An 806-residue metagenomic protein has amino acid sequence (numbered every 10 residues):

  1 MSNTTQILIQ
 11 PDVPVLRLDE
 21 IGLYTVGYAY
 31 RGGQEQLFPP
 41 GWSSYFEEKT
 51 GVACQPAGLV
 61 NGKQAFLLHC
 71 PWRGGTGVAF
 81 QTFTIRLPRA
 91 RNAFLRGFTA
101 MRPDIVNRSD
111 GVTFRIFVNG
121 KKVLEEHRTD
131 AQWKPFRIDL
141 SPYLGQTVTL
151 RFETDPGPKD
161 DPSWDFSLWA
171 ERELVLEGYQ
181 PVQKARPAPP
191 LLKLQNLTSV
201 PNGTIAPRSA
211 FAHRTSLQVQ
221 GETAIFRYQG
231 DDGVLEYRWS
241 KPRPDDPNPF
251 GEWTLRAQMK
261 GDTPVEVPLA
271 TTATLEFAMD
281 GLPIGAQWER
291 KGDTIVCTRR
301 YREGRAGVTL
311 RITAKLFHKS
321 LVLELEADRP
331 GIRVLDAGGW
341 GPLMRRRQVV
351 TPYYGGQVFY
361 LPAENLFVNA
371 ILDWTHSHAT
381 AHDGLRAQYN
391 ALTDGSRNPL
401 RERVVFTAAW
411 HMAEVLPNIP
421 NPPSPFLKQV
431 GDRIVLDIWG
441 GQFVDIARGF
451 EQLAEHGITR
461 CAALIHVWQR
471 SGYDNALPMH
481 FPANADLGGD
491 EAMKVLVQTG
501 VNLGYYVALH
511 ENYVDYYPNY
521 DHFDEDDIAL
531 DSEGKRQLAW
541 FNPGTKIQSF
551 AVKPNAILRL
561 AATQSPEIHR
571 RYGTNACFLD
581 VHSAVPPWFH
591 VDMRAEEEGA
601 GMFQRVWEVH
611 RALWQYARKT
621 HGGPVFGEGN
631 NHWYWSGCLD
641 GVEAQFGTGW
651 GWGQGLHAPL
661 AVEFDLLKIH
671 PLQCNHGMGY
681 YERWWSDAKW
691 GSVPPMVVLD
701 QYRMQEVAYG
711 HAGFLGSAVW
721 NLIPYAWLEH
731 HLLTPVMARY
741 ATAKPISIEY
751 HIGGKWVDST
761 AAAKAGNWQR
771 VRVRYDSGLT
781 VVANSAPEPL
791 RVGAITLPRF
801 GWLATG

Functional and structural regions predicted by a protein language model:
N3-L191: Gly-Asp-aromatic-enriched flexible segments
A100-D104, V123, D155-G157, P342 (+7 more regions): Short, solvent-exposed loop/turn segments at secondary-structure junctions
G111, I332-R333, P789-L790: Short acidic/proline- and small/hydrophobic-mixed sequence motifs that coincide with surface turns and coil-to-beta
H127-A131, D139, V467, E511-D515 (+2 more regions): Acidic carboxylate-rich catalytic motifs and surrounding loops in phosphoryl-/glycosyl-chemistry enzymes
L191-W468, A485-L487, T499, L503-V507 (+2 more regions): Carbohydrate-recognition beta-sandwich/jelly-roll modules in extracellular/periplasmic carbohydrate-active proteins
A212, G221-G233, R243-G251, V267-A270 (+7 more regions): Active-site-proximal substrate-binding groove within the catalytic cores of carbohydrate-active enzymes
P422-A562, Y572-A576, A584-A595: Aromatic-lined carbohydrate-binding/catalytic grooves of carbohydrate-active enzymes
